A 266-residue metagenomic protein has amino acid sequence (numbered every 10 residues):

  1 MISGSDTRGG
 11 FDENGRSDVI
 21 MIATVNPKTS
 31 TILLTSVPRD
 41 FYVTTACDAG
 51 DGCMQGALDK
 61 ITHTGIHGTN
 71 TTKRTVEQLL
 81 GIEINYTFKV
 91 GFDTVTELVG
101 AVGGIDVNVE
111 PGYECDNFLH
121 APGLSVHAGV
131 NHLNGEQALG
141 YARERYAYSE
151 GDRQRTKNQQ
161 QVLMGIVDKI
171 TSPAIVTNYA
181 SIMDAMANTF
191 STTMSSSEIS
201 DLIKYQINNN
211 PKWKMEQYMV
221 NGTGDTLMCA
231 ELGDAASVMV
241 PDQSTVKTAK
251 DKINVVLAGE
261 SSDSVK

Functional and structural regions predicted by a protein language model:
M1-K266: Non-catalytic, solvent-exposed segments at the cell envelope interface
